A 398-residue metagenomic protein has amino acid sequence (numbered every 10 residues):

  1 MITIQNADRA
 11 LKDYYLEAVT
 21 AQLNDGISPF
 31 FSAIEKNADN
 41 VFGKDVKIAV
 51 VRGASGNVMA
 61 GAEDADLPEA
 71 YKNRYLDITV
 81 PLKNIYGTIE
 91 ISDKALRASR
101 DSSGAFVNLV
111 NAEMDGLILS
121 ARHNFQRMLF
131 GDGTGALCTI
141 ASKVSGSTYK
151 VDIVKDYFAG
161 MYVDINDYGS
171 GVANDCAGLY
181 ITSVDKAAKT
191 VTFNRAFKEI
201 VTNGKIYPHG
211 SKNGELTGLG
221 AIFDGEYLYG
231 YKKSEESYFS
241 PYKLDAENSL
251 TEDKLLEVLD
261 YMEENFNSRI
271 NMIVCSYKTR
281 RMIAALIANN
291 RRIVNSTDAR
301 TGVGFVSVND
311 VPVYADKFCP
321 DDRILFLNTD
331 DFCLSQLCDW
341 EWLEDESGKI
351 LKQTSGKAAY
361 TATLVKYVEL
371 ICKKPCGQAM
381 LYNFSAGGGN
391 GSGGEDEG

Functional and structural regions predicted by a protein language model:
M1-M59, Y71-N73, D77-G398: Core alpha/beta structural scaffold of self-assembling particle/tube/pore-forming proteins
L67-E69: N-terminal amphipathic/basic membrane-interacting segments and domains, especially the gasdermin N-terminal
